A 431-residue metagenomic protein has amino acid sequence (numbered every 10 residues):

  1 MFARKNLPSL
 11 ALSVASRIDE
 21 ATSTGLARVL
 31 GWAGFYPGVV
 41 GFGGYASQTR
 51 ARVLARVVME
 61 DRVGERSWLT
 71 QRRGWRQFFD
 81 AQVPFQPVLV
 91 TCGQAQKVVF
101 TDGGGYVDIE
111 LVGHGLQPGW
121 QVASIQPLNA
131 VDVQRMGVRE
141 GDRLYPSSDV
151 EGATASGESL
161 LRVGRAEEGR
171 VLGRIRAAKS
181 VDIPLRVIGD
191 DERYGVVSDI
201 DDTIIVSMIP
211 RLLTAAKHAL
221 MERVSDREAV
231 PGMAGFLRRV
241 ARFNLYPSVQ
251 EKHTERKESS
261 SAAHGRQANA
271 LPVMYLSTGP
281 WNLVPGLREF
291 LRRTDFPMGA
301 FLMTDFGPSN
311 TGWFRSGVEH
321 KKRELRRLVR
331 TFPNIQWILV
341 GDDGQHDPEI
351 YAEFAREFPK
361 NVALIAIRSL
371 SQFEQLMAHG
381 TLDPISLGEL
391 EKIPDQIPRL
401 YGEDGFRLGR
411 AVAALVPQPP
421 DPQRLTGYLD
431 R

Functional and structural regions predicted by a protein language model:
M1-I188, P272, R407-R431: Intrinsically disordered, serine/threonine/proline
F2-L12, E251-K257, G279-R431: C-terminal cap/substrate-recognition subdomain and adjoining C-terminal extension of metal-dependent phosphatase-like
R186-D191, V329-T331: A short acidic-Thr-Gly-centered motif at the start of a beta-strand
R193-G195, L271, Q336: Conserved catalytic motifs of the protein kinase core domain
Y194-I209, Y351: Asp-based phosphoryl-transfer active-site loop
V197, M274-L276, V340: Short hydrophobic segments within beta-strands
I204-V230: Short, flexible helix-coil linker/hinge segments at the edges of structured domains or between repeats
R223-L271, W281-P285: Short, acidic loop-to-helix structural element flanking the phosphoryl-transfer center in phosphate-processing enzymes
